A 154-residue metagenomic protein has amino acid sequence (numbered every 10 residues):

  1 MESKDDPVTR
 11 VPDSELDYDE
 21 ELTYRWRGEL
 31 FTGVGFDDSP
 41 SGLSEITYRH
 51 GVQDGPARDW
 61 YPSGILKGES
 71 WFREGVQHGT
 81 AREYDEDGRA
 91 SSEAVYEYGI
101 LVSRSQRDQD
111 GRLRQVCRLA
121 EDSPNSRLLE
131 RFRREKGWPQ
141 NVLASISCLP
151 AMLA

Functional and structural regions predicted by a protein language model:
M1-A154: Glycine/tyrosine- and acidic-biased, solvent-exposed loop/turn segments at the edges of beta-strands
